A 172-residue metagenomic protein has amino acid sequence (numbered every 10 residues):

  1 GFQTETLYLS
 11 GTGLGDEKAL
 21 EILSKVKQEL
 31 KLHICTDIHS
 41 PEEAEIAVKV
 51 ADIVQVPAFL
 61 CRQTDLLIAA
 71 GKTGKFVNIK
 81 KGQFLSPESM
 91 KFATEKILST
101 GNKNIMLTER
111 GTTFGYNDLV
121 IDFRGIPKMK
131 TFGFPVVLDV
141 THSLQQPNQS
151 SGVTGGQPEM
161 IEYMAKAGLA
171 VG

Functional and structural regions predicted by a protein language model:
G1-E17: Glycine-rich, proline-tolerant flexible connector loops at the mouths of alpha/beta enzymes
G1-F2, H33-I38, L138-V140, G172: Short beta-strand segments at enzyme active-site cores
T4-E5, E42-A44, R62-Q63, S86-P87 (+1 more regions): Short secondary-structure capping/turn micro-motifs that flank functional sites
G13-G15, L30-S40, D52-D65, F76-P87 (+1 more regions): Catalytic beta/alpha-barrel core
D16-L23, Q63, M90, I161: Aromatic/hydrophobic pocket-lining residues that form the small-molecule binding cavity in soluble enzyme cores
I22-K25, A44, T64-K72: Active-site loop-to-helix "anion-binding N-cap" substructures in soluble metabolic enzymes
A47: Conserved structured catalytic cores and adjacent interaction surfaces of nucleotide-binding/hydrolyzing enzymes
G71-G172: Catalytic alpha/beta core domains of metabolic enzymes, predominantly
